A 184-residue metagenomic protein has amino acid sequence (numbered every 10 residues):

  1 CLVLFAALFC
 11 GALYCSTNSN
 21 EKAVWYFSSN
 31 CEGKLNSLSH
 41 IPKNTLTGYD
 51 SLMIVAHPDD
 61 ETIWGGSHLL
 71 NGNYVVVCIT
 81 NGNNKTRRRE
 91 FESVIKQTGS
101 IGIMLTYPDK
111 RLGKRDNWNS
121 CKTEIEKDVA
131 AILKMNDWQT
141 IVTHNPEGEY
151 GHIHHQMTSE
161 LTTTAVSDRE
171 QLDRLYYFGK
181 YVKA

Functional and structural regions predicted by a protein language model:
C1-L13: Hydrophobic membrane-insertion alpha-helices, especially the h-region of bacterial N-terminal signal peptides
A12-N136, T163-T164: Active-site rim/loop-helix segments in enzyme catalytic domains that contact anionic ligands
Y49, Q139, D173: Conserved acidic residues
N81, D109-K110, E147-E149, V182-K183: Short, solvent-exposed loop/turn segments at secondary-structure junctions
L133, D137-E147: Proline-aspartate-enriched helix->loop->beta-strand connector
T143-E147, I153, K180: Short, well-ordered beta-to-alpha junction loops that form the rim of enzyme active sites and present histidine/acidic
Y150-A165: Short Gly/Thr/Asp-enriched flexible loops that form oxyanion-binding sites at enzyme active sites
S167-A184: Short, flexible loop segments at boundaries between secondary-structure elements
